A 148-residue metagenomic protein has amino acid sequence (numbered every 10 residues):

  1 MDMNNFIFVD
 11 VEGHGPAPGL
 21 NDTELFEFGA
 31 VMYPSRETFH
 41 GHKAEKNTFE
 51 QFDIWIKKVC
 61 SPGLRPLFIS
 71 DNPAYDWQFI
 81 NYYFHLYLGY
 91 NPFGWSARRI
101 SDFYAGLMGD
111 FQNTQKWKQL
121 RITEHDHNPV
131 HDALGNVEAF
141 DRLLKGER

Functional and structural regions predicted by a protein language model:
D2-N5, F26, M32-G41, D53-R148: Metal-dependent phosphoesterase core characteristic of DEDDh/y 3'-5' exonuclease domains
F6-D10: Short, hydrophobic/glycine-enriched beta-strand segments
V11-G19: Short acidic, Gly/Ser-rich segments with clustered Asp/Glu that frequently serve as metal-coordination loops in enzyme
N21-E24: A short catalytic or substrate-binding loop motif that flags glycine-/basic-rich loops and adjacent residues that bind
H42-F49: A conditional alpha-helix N-cap/helix-loop micro-motif detector
